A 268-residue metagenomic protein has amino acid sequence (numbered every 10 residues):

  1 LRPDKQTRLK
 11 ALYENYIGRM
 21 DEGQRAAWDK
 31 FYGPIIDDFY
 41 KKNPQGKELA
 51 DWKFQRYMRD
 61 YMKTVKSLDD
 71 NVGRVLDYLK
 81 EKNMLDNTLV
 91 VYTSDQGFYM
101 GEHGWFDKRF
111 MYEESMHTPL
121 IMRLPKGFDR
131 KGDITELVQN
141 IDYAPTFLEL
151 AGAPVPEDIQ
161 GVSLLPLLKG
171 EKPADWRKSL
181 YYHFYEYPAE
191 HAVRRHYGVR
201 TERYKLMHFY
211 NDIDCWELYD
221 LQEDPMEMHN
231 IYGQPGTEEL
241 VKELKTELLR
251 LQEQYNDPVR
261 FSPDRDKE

Functional and structural regions predicted by a protein language model:
L1-V138, L150-D158, H208-W216, P225-M228 (+1 more regions): Active-site-proximal cap/lid insertion segments
P3, D51, Y182, K242 (+2 more regions): Generic detector of low-complexity/intrinsically disordered segments and short hydrophobic N-terminal stretches
S67-N71, D142, E243, E247: Charged catalytic carboxylate motif
G73, D77, K169, T246-L249: Surface-exposed alpha-helical segments enriched in charged/polar residues
Q96-E102, R123, F128, I141-A144 (+5 more regions): C-terminal cap/loop subdomain of S1 sulfatases and analogous C-terminal strand-loop tails that border
